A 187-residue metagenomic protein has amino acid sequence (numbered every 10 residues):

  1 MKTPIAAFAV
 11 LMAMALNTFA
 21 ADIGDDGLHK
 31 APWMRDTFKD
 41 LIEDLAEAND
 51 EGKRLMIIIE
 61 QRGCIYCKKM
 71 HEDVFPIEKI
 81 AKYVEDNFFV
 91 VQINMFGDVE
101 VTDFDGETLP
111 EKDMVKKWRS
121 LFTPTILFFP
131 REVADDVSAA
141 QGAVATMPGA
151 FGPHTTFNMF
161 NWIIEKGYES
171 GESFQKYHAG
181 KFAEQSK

Functional and structural regions predicted by a protein language model:
K2-A9: Sec-dependent signal peptide recognition, specifically the positively charged N-region followed immediately by
A21-D44: N-terminal "domain-start" segment that seeds a small globular fold
R35-T37, I77-L109: Thiol-based oxidoreductase modules, predominantly thioredoxin-like and allied folds used for disulfide exchange
D36-L55, V84: A short beta-strand-turn-helix
E51-I65, V90: Short active-site neighborhood of thiol/selenol oxidoreductases, capturing the structured segment around
K68-E72: Detector for the c-type heme attachment site
K116-G171: Non-catalytic, surface beta->alpha helical segment in thiol-disulfide oxidoreductase systems
